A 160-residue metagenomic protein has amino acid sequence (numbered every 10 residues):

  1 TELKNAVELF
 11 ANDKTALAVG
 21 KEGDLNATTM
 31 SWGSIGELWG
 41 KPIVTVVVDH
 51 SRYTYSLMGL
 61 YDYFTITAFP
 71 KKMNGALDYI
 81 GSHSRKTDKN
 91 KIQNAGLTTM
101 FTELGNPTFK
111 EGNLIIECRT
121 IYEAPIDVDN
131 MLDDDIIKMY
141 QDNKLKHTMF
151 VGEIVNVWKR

Functional and structural regions predicted by a protein language model:
T1-T29, S34-R160: Active-site-proximal mixed secondary-structure blocks
